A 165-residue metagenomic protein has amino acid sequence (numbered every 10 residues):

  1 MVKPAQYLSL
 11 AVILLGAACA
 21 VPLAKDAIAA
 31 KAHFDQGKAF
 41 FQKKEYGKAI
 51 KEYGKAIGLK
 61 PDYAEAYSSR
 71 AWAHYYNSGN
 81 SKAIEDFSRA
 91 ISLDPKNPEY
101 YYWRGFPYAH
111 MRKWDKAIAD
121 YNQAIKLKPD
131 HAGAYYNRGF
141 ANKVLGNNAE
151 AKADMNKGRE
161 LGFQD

Functional and structural regions predicted by a protein language model:
V2-D165: Alpha-helical tetratricopeptide repeat
